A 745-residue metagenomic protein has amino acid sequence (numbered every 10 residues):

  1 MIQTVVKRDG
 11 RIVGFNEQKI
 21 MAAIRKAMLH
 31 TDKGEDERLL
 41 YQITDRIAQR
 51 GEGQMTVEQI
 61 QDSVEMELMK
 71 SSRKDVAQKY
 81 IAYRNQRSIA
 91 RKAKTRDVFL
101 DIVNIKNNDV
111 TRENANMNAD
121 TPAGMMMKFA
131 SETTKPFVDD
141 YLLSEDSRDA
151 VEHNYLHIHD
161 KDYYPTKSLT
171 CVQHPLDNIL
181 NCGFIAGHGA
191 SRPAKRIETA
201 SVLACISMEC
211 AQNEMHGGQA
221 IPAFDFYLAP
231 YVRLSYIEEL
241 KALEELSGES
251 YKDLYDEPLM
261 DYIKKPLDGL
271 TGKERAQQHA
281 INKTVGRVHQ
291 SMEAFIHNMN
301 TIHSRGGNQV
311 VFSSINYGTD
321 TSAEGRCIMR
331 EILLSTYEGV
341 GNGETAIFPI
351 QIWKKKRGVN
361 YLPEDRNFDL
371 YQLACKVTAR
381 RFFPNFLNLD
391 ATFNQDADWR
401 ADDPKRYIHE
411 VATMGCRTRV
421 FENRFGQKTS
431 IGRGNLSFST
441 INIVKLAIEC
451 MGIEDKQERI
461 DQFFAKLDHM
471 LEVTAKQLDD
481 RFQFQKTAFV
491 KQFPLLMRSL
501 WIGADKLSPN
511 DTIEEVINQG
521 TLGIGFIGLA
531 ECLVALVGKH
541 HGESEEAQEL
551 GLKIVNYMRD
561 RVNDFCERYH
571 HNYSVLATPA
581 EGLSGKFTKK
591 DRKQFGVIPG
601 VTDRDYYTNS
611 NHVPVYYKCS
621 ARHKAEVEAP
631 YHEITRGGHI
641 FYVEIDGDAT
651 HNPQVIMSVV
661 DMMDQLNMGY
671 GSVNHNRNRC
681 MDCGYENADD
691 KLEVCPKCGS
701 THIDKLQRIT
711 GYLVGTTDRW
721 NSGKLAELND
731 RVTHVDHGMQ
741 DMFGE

Functional and structural regions predicted by a protein language model:
M1-I105, D109, A726, V732: Charged, amphipathic alpha-helical regulatory modules used for macromolecular assembly or allosteric control
N16, Y685, G711-Y712: Conformational switch/transducer regions in large eukaryotic molecular machines and scaffolds
R46-G51, L68, L550-D564, E727-D741: Short, mixed-charge aromatic SLiMs
I89-A90, R96-N518, K539-H540, S544-D704: Conserved catalytic cores of very large enzyme subunits
G286-Q290, I296, A535, N721-L728: Metallocofactor- and cofactor-centric catalytic cores in central/energy metabolism, strongly enriched
L522-A535, N556, R708: Contiguous, well-ordered alpha-helical segments that form the cores/surfaces of helical PPI scaffolds
L692, P696-E745: Long insertion/accessory domains within large nucleic-acid-processing enzymes
